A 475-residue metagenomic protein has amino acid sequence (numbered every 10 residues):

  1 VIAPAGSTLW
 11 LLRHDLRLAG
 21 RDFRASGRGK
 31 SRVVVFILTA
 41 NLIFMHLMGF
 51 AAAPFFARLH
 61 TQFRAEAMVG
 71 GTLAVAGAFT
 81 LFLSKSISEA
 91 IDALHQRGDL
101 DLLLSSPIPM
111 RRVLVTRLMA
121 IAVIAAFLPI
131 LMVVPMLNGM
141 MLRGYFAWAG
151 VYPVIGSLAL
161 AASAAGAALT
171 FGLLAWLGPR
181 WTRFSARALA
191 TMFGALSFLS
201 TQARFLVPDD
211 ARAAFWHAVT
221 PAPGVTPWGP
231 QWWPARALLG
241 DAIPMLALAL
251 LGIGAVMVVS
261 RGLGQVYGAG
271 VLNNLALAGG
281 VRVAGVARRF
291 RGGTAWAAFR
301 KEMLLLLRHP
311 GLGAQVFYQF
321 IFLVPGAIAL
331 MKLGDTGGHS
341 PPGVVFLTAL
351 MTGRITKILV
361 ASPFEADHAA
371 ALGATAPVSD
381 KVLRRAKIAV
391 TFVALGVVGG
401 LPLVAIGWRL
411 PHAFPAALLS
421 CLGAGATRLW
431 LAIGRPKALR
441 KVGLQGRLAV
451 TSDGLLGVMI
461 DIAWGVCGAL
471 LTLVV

Functional and structural regions predicted by a protein language model:
V1-L100, P109-A371, S379-V475: Hydrophobic alpha-helical transmembrane segments of membrane proteins
